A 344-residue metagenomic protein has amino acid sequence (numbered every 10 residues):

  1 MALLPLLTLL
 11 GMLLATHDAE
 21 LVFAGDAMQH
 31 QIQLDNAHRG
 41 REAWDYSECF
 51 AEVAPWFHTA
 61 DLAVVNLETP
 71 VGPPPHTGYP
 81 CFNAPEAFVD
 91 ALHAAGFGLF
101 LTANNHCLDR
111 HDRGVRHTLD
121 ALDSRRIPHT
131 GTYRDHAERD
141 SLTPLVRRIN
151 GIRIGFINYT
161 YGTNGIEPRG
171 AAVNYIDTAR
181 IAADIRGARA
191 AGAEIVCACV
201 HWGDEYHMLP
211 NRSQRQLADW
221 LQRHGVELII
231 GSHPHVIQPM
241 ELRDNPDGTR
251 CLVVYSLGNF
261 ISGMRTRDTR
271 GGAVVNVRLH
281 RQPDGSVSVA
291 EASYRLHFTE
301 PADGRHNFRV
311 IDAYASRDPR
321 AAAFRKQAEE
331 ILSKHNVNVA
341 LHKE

Functional and structural regions predicted by a protein language model:
M1-A19: Bacterial Sec-dependent signal peptides at the C-terminal "C-region" and cleavage site
L13-E344: Acidic, metal/ion-coordinating pockets
